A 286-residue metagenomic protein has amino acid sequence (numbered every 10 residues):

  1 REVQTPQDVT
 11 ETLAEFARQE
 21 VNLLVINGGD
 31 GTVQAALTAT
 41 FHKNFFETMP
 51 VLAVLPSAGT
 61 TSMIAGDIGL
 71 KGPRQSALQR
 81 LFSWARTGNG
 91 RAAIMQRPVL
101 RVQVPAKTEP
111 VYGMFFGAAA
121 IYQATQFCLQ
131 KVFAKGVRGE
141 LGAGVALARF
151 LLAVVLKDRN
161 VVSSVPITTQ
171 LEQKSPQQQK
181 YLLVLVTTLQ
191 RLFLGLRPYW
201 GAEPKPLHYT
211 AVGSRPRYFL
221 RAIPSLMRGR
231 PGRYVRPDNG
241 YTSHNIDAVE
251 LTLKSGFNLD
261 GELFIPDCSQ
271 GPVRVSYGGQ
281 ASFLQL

Functional and structural regions predicted by a protein language model:
R1-N27, G31-K43, T48, Q75-R86: ATP/NTP phosphate-donor binding region
V3, F45-Q178: Catalytic core of DAGKc-family lipid kinases
V25, V54-P56, T210: Hydrophobic/aromatic beta-strand patches that form the interior of the parallel beta-sheet core in alpha/beta enzyme
L37-T40, G66-I68, R197-P198, L263: Short amphipathic alpha-helical segments
G117, I121, L183-R197, F257-N258: Glycine-rich phosphate/pyrophosphate-binding beta-alpha loops
L171-Q178, L194-L286: ATP/nucleoside-binding phosphotransfer catalytic cores, i.e., glycine-rich phosphate-binding loops
